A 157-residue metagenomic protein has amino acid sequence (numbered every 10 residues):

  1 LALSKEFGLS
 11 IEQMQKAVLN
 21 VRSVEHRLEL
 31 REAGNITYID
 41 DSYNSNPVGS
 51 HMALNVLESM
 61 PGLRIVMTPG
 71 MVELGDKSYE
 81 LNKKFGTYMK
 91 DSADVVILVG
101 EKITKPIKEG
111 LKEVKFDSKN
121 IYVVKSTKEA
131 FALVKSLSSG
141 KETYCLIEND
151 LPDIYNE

Functional and structural regions predicted by a protein language model:
A2-E157: ATP-dependent carboxylate-amine ligase
